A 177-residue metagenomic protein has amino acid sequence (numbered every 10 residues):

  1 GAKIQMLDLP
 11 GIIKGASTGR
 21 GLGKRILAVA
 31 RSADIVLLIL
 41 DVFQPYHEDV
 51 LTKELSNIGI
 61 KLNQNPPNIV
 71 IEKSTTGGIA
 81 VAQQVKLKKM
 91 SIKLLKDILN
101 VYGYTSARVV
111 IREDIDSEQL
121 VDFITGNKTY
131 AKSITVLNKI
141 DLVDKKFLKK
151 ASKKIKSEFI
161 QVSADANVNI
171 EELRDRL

Functional and structural regions predicted by a protein language model:
A2, R31-I35, T129-K132, S157-E158: Short glycine-/polar-rich loops that comprise or flank the Walker A/P-loop and associated switch/sensor motifs
I4-D34, F43-E54, D114-F123: Switch II of P-loop NTPase G domains
M6, I39, V136: Generic enzyme active-site microenvironment
G11-I13, D41-Y46, S56-N57, K139-V143 (+1 more regions): Conserved nucleotide-binding/hydrolysis micro-motifs of P-loop NTPases
L27-V29, L37, E48, S56-T105 (+1 more regions): Long, charged N-terminal accessory/stalk domains
N68-I71, K86-M90, K132-I134, D141-L177: Canonical P-loop GTPase G-domain recognition
I79-A151: Non-catalytic, charge-rich alpha-helical accessory subdomains
